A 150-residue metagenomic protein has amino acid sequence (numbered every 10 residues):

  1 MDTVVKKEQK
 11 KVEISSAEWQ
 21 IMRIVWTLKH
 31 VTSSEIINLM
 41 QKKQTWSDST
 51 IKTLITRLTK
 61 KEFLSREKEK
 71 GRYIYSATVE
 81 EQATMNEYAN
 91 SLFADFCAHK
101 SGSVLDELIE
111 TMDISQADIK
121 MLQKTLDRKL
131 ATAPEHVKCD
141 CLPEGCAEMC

Functional and structural regions predicted by a protein language model:
M1-I24: Short alpha-helical segments that sit at the start of domains
V12-A17, E69-Y88: Short, cationic-aromatic polyanion-contact patches
V31-L39: Short acidic, hydrophobic short linear motifs in intrinsically disordered regions
N38-W46: Short helix-coil junctions and helix-kink-helix linkers
K52-T56: Short, hydrophobic-biased segments on the C-terminal half of alpha helices that form "recognition helices"
E62: Glycine-centered, phosphate/nucleic-acid-interacting loop/turn motifs that mediate DNA/RNA or nucleotide
E80-D106: Conserved segment of winged-helix/HTH DNA-binding domains
E110-C150: C-terminal regulatory/oligomerization modules of transcriptional regulators
